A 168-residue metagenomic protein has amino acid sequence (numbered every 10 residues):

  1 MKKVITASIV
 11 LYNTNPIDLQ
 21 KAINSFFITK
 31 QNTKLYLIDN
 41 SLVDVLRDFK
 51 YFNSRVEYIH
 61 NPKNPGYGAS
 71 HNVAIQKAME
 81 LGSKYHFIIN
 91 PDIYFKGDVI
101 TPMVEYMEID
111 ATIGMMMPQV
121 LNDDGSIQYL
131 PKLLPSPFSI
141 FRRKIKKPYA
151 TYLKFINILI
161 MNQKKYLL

Functional and structural regions predicted by a protein language model:
K3-I9, F26, K34-L37: Hydrophobic targeting segments
T14-I28: Short, well-formed alpha-helical segments that are part of the catalytic scaffolds of diverse glycosyltransferases
D39-R47, K63: A conserved acidic beta->alpha catalytic loop
N40, N61, I89-P91: Active-site acidic Asp-centered loop
N61-L81: Glycine-rich, basic loop-to-helix element that forms the pyrophosphate-binding segment of sugar-nucleotide handling
S83-Y94: Short beta-strand-to-loop acidic/aromatic patch adjacent to the donor-nucleotide binding site
Y94-L130: Conserved donor NDP-sugar-binding/catalytic core segment of glycosyltransferases
P135-L168: Short, flexible, basic/aromatic active-site loop/helix in glycosyltransferases
